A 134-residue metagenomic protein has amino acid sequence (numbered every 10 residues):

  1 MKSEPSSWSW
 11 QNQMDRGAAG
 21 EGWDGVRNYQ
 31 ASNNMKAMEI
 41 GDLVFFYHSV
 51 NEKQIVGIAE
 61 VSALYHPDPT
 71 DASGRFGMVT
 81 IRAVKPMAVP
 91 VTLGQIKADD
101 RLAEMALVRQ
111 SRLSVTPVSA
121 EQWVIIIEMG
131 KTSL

Functional and structural regions predicted by a protein language model:
M1-M38, S133-L134: Compositionally biased, charged N-terminal/linker segments
M1-W8, H66-L134: Contiguous surface segments at macromolecular interaction interfaces
K2, F46-Y47, I58: Short, conserved beta-strand edge motifs with alternating hydrophobic and charged residues
G25-Q30, A63-P67, D100-R101: Short acidic (Asp/Glu) patches
M38-E39, Q54-I55, A72-G74: Short glycine/proline-enriched turns and hinge-like loops at secondary-structure junctions
Y47-K53: Short, charged beta-turn/beta-strand-edge "cap" motif at the junction between a beta-strand and an adjacent loop
Q54-L64: Short beta-strand-centered aromatic/proline hotspots
